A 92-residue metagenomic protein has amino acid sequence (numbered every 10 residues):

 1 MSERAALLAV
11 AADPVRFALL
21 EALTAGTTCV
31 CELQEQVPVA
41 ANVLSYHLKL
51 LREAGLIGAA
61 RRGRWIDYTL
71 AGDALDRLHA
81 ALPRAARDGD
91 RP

Functional and structural regions predicted by a protein language model:
M1-E3, E21-T24, G72-P92: Amphipathic alpha-helical dimerization/coiled-coil segments that flank or bridge DNA-binding/regulatory modules
A6, F17-L19: Pre-recognition alpha-helix immediately N-terminal to the DNA-recognition helix within helix-turn-helix or winged-helix
A9-V15, G72-D73: Short helix-coil-helix linker/hinge
P14-V15, A25-C31: Short capping segments at the starts of secondary-structure elements
E21, S45-K49, R64: Base-recognition residues in the alpha-helical recognition helix of bacterial helix-turn-helix
C29, A40-V43: Helix-turn-helix DNA-binding motif, specifically the short coil turn and the N-cap/start of the second
E35, R52-E53: Alpha-helical residues within the helix-turn-helix
E53-R62, T69: Beta-hairpin "wing" of winged helix-turn-helix
